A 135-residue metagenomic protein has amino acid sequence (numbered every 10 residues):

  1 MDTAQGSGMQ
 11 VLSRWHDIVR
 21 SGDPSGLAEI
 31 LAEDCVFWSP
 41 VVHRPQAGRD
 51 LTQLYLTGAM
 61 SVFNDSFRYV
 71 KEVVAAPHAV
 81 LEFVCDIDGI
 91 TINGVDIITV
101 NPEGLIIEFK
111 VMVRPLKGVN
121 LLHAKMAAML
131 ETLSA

Functional and structural regions predicted by a protein language model:
M1-E29, E33, L130-A135: Short, low-complexity N-terminal intrinsically disordered segments enriched in polar/charged residues
D2, I18, V42-H43, I97: Short N-terminal micro-motifs specific to bacterial/archaeal maturation and metal-cluster initiation sites
D2-T3, T57-A135: A beta-strand edge to alpha-helix "cap/lid" segment located at domain peripheries
S7, R14, G26, L51 (+2 more regions): Exposed alpha-helical structural elements
S7-H16, S39, L51-Y55, P77 (+1 more regions): Short, mixed-charge, low-aromatic patches
S21, A47, N93: Short glycine-rich loop/turn motifs that provide flexible caps or phosphate-binding loops at active sites
P24-A76: A solvent-exposed, acidic/Ser-Thr-rich amphipathic alpha-helical stretch
